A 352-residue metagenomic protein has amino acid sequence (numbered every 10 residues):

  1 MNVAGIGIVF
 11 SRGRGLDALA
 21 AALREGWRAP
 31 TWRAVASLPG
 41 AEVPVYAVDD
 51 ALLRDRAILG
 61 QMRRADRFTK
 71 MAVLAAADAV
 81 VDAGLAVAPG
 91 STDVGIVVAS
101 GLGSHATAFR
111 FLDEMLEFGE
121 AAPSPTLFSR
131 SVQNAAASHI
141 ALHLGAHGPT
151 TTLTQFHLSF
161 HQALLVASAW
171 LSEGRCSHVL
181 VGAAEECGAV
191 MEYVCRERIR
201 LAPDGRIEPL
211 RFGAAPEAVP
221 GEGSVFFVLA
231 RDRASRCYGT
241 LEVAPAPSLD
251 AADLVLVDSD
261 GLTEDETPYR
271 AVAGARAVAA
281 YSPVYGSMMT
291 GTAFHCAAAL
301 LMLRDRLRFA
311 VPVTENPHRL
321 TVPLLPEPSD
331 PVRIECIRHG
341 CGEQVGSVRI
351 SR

Functional and structural regions predicted by a protein language model:
M1-P149, H161-Q162, A169-E173, A184-R352: Conserved "HGTGT" condensation-loop signature of ketosynthase/thiolase-family condensing enzymes that catalyze
T150-T154: Short loop-beta-helix segment that forms the pyridoxal 5′-phosphate
F156-S159: Catalytic nucleophile serine of serine hydrolases, specifically the conserved "nucleophile elbow" pentapeptide
H178-G182: Short, well-structured beta-strand segments enriched in hydrophobic/aromatic residues within extracellular or lumenal
